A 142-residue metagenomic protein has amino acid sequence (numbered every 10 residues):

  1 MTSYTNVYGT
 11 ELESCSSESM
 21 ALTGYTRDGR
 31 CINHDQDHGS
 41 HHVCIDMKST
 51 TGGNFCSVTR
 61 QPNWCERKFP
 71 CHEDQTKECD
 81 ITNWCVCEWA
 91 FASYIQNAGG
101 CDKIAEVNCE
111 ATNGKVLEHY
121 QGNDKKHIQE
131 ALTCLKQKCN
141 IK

Functional and structural regions predicted by a protein language model:
M1-T50: Extended boundary segments
P62-Q75: Short alpha-helix capping/helix-loop boundary micro-motifs
D74-E78, N97-A98: Exposed beta-sheet edge/beta-hairpin loop segments within beta-rich domains
A92-Y120: Short, compositionally biased
E110-K142: Glycine- and charge-enriched low-complexity intrinsically disordered segments
